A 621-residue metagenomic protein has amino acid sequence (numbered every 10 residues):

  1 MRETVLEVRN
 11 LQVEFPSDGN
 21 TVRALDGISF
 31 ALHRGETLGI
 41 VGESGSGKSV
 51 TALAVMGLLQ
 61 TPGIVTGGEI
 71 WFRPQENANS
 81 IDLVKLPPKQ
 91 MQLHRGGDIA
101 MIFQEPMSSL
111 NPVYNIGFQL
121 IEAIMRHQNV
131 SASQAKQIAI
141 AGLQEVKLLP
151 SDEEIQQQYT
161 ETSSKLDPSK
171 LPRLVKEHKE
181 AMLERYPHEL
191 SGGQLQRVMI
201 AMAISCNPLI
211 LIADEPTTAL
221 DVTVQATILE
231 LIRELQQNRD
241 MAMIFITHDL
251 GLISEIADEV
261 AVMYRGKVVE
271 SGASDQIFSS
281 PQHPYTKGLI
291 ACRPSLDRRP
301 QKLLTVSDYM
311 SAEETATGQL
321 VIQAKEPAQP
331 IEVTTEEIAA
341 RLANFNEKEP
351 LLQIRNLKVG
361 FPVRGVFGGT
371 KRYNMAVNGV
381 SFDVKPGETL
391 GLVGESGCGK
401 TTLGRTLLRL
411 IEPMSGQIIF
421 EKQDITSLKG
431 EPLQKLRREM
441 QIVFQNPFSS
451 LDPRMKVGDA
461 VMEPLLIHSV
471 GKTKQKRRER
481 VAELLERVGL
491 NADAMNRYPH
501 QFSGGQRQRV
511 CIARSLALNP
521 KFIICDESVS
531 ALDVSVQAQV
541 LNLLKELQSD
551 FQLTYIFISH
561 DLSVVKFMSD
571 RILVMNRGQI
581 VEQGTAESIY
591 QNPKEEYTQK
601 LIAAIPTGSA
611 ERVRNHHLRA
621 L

Functional and structural regions predicted by a protein language model:
M1-L621: ABC transporter nucleotide-binding domains
